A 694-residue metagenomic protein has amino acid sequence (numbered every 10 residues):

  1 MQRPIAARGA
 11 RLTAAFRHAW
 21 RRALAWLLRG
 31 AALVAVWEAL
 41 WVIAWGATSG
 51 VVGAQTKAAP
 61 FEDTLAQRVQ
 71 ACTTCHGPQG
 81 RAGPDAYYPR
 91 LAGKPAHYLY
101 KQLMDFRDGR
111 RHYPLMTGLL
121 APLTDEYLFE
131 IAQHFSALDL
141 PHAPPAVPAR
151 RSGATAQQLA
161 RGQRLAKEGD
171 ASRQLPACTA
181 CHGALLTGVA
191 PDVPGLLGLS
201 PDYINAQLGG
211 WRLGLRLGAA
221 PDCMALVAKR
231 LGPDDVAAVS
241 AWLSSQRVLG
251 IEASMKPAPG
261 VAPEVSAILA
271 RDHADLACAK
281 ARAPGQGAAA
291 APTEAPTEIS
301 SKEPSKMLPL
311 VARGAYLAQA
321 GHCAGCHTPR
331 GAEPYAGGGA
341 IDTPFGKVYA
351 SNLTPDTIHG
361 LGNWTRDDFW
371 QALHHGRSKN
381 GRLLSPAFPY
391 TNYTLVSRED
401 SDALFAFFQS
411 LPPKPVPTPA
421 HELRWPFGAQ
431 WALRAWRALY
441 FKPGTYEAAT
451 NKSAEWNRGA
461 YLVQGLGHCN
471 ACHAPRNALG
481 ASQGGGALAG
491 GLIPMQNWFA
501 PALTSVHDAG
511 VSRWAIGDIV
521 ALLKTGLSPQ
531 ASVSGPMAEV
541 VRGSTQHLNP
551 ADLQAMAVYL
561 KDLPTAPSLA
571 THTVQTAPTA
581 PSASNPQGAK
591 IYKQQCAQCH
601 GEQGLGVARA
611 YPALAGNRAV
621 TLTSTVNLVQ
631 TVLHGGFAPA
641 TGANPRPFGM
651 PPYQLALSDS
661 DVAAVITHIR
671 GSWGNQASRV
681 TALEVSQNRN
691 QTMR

Functional and structural regions predicted by a protein language model:
M1-P60, M104, D108-R111, V248-R313 (+4 more regions): N-terminal export/targeting leaders of redox proteins
T56-R81, A149-T187, M307-T328, E333-D342 (+4 more regions): Sequence/structural segment immediately N-terminal to covalent heme-attachment motifs in c-type and related
K57-P60, S136-A166, G250-G287, E298-S300 (+3 more regions): Intrinsic disorder/low-complexity detector
R81, L140, L196, R437-A448 (+6 more regions): His/Cys-centered metal/cofactor-coordination and adjacent catalytic loops
G83-R90, D105-S152, V189-G195, R212-Q246 (+9 more regions): Axial heme c-ligation environment in periplasmic c-type cytochrome domains
G93-P95, Q102, G198-S200: Extracellular/lumenal glycan-associated surfaces
G218, L226, A340-V348, L423-A460 (+5 more regions): Primarily the internal scaffold of c-type cytochrome electron-transfer domains, especially repeated/multiheme c-type
D400-L404: Hydrophobic or amphipathic alpha-helical targeting/insertion segments
